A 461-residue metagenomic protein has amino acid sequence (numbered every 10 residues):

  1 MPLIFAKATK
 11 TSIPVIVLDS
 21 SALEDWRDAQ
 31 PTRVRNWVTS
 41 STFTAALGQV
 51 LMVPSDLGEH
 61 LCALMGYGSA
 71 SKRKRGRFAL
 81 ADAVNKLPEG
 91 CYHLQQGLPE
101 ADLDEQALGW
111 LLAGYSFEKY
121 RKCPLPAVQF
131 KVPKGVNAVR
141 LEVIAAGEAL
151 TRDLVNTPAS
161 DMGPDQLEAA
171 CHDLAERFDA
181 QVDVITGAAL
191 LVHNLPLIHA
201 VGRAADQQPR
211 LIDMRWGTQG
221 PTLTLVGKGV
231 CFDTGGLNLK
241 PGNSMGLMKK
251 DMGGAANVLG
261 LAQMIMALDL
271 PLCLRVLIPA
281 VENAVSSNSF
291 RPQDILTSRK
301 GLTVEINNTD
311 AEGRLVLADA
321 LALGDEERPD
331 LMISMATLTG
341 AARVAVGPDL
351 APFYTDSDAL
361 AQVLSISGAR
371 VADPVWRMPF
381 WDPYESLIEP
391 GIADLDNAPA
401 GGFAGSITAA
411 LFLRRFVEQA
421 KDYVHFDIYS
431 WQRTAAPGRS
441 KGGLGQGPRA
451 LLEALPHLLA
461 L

Functional and structural regions predicted by a protein language model:
M1-G229: Short amphipathic alpha-helical segment within the helicase RecA-like ATPase core that mediates nucleic-acid
E168-L461: A generic structural signal for tightly packed, nonpolar segments enriched in small/aliphatic residues
